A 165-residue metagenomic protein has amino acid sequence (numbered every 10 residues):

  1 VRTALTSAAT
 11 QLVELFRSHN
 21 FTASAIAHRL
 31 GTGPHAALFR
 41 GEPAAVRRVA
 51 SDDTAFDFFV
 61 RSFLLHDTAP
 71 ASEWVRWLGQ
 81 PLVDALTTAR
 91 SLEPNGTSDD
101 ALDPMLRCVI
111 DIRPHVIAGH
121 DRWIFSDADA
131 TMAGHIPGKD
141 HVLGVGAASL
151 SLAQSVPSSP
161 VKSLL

Functional and structural regions predicted by a protein language model:
R2, V60, L64, V142: Short, charged/polar micro-motifs that form catalytic or ligand-binding hotspots
T3-T10, E14: Long, compositionally biased intrinsically disordered terminal regions
S7, W77-P81, A147: Residue-level recognition of alpha-helix initiation/capping sites
L15-L102: Accessory substrate-recognition/RNA-binding modules or partner subunits associated with SAM-dependent
A27, D53, D129, K139-S158: S-adenosyl-L-methionine
P70-H141, Q154: Non-catalytic substrate-recognition/targeting regions of SAM-dependent transferases
P160-L165: Conserved class I S-adenosyl-L-methionine
